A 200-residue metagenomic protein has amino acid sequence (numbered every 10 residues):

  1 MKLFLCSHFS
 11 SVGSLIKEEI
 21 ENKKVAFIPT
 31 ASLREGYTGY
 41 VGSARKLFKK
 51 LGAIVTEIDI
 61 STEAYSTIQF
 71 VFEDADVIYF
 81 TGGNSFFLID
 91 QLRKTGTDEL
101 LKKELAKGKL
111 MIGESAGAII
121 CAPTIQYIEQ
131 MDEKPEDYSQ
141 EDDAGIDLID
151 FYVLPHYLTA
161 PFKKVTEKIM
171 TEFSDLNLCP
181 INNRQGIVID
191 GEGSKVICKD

Functional and structural regions predicted by a protein language model:
M1-V77, T81: N-terminal beta1-alpha1 cap of cysteine-dependent amidohydrolase-like domains
G13, E35, L88-I89, C121-A122 (+1 more regions): Glycine/Thr-rich phosphate-binding loops of Rossmann-like dinucleotide-binding domains
L33, G83-F86, A116-G117, L158: Short glycine-rich anion-binding loops that position phosphate/pyrophosphate groups of nucleotides and phosphorylated
S85-K94: Glycine/threonine-rich flexible loop motifs
F86, A118-C121, G186-V188: Short, active-site-adjacent cap segments at secondary-structure transitions
T97-T159: Class I SAM-dependent methyltransferase SAM-binding "motif I" and its flanking Rossmann-like core
L148-I149, V153-G191, I197: Conserved anion/nucleotide-ligand pocket segment
